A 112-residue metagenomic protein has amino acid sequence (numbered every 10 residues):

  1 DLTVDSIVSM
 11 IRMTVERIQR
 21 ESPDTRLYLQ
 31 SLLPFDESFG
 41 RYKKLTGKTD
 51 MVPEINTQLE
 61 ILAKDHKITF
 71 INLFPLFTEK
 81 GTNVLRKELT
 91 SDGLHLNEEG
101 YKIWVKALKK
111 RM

Functional and structural regions predicted by a protein language model:
D1-M112: Alpha-helical cap/lid subdomain in secreted, periplasmic, or secretory-pathway luminal O-acyl-processing enzymes
